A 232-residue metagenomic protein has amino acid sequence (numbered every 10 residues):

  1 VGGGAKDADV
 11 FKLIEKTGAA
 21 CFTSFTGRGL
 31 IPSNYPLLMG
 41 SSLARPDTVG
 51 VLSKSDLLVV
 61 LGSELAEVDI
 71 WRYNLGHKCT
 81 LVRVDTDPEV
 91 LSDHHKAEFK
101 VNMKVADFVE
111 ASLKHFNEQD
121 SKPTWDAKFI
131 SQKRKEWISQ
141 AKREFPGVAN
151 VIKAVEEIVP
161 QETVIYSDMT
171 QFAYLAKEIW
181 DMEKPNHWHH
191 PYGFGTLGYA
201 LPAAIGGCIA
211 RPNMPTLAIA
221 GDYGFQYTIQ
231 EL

Functional and structural regions predicted by a protein language model:
V1, V164-D168, D222: Short hydrophobic beta-strand segments
V1-G3, P88, M169-A173: Glycine-rich beta-alpha junction loops
G2-V82, K184-M214, Q226-Q230: Glycine-rich, anion-gripping cofactor-binding loops and their flanking helix/strand elements in enzyme active sites
A5, E67-D69, L91, E110 (+1 more regions): Glycine/Thr-rich phosphate-binding loops of Rossmann-like dinucleotide-binding domains
D7, F129-N213: Active-site diphosphate/adenylate-binding microenvironment
K16-A20, S24, L58, S112-Q119 (+4 more regions): Change "in soluble alpha/beta enzymes" to "in soluble alpha/beta proteins
V60-G62, D85, D168, I219-A220: Short beta-strand segments
H77-M169: Phosphate/pyrophosphate-binding active-site segments
